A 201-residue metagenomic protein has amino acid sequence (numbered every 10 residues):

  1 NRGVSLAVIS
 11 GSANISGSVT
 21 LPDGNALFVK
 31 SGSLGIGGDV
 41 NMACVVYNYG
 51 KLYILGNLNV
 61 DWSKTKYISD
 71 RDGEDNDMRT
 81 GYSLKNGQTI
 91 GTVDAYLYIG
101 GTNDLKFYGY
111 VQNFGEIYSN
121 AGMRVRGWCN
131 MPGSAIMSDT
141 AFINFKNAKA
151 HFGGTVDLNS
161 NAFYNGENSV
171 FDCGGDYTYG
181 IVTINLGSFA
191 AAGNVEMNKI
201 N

Functional and structural regions predicted by a protein language model:
N1-N201: Extracellular beta-strand-rich, repetitive "passenger/adhesive" scaffolds that bind or process carbohydrates
